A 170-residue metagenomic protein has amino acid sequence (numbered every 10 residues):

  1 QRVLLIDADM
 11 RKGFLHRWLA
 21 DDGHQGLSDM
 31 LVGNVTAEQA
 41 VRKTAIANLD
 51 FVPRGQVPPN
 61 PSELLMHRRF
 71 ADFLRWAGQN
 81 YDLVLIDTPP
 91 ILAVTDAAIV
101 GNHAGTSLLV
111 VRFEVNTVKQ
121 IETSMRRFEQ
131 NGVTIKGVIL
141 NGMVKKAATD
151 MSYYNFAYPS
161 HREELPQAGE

Functional and structural regions predicted by a protein language model:
Q1-E170: P-loop NTP-binding module
